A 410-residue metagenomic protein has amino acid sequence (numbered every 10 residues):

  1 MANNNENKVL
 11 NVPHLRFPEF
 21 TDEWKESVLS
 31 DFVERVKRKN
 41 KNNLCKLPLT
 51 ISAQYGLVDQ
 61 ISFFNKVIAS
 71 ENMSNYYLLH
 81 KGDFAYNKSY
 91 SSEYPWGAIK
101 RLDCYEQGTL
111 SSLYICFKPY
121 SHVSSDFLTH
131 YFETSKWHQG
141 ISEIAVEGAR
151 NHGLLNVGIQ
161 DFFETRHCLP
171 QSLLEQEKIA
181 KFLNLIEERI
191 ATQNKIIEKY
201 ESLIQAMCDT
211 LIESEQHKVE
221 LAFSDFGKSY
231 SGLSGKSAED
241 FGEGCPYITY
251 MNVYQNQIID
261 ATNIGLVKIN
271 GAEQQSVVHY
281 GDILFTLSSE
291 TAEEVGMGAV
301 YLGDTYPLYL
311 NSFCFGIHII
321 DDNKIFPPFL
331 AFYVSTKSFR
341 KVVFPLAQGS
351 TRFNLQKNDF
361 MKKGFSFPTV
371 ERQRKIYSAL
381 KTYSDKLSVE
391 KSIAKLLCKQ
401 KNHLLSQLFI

Functional and structural regions predicted by a protein language model:
M1-K25, D161, T165, P170-K218 (+2 more regions): Amphipathic alpha-helical segments with low aromatic content
E6-V9, Q107-L113, E147-L174, S234-S237 (+3 more regions): A short glycine-rich beta-alpha junction/loop motif
V12-K41, L211-S234, K362, S366: Non-catalytic DNA-recognition/assembly elements of restriction-modification systems
L15-P18, I115-P119, E164-L169, L266-I269 (+2 more regions): Short, well-ordered beta-strand elements within core beta-sheets of diverse protein domains
S30-K41, S52-A85, S224-S237, M251-I283: Sequence-specific dsDNA recognition surfaces
N42-T50, E143-A145, K236-E243, P345-A347: Short coil/turn segments at secondary-structure boundaries
S52-Y55, D103, A145, M251-Y254 (+2 more regions): Short, small-residue-rich loop/turn micro-motifs
S74-W137, G158, T249-Y250, I269-S335: A short beta-sheet element
